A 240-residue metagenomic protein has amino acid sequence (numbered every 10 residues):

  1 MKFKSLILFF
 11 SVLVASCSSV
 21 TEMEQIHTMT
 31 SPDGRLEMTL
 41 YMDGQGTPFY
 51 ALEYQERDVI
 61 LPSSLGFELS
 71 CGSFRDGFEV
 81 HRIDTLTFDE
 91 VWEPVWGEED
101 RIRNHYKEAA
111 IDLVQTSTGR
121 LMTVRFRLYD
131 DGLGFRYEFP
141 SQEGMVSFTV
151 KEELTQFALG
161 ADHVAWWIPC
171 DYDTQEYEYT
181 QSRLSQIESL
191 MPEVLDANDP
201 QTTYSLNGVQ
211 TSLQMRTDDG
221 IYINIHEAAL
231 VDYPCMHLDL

Functional and structural regions predicted by a protein language model:
M1-K2, L240: Accessible peptide chain termini
K2-F9: Sec-dependent signal peptide recognition, specifically the positively charged N-region followed immediately by
A15-S16: C-terminal motif of bacterial Sec signal peptides marking the signal peptidase cleavage site
I26-L240: N-terminal accessory beta-strand-rich subdomains and adjacent acidic, glycine-rich linkers that precede catalytic cores
